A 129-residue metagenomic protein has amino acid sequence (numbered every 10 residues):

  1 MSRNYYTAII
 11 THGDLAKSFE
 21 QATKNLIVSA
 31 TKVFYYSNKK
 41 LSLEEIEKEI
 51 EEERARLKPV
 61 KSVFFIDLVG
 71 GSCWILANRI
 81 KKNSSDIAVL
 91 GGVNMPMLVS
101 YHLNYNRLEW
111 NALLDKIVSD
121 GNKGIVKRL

Functional and structural regions predicted by a protein language model:
S2-F65, V69-G92, P96-L129: N-terminal loops that bind phosphate or other acidic moieties and the adjacent beta-alpha structural core
